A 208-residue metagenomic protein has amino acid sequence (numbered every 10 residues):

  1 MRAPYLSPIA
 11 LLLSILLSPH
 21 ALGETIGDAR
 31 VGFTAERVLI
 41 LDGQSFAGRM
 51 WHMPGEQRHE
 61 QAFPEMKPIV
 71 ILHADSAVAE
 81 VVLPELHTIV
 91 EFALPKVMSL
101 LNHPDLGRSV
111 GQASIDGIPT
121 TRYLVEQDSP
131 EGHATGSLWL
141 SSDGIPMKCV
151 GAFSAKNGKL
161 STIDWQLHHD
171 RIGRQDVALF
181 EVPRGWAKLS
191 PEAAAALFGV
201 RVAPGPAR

Functional and structural regions predicted by a protein language model:
M1-I9: Bacterial N-terminal signal peptides that target proteins for export
P8-S18: Bacterial N-terminal signal peptides
G23-R30, G111, I115-T121, E126-G136 (+1 more regions): Non-transmembrane domains of secretory- and envelope-associated proteins
E24-Q44, Q57-R58, A79: A short, Trp-centered hydrophobic/proline-enriched beta-strand micro-motif
L39-L41, F63, Q127, F153: Short beta-strand segments enriched in hydrophobic/aromatic residues within well-folded beta-rich domains
F46-H103, S154-K156, L160-Q166: An acidic-aromatic
L106-V110: Short structured motifs
